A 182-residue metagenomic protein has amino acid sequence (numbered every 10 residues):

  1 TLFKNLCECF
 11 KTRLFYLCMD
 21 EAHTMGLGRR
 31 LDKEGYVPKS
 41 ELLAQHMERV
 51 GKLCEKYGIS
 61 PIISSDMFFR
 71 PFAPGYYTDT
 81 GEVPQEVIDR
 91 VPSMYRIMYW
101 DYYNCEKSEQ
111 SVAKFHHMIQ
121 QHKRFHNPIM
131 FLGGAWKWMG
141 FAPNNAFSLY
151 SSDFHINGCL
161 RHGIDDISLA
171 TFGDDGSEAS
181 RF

Functional and structural regions predicted by a protein language model:
T1-E8, T12-F15, E21, D32-F182: Substrate-binding groove of N-acetylhexosamine-processing glycoside hydrolases
T24-R29: Short acidic/His/Gly/Ser-rich catalytic and metal-binding motifs that mark active-site loops of diverse hydrolases
